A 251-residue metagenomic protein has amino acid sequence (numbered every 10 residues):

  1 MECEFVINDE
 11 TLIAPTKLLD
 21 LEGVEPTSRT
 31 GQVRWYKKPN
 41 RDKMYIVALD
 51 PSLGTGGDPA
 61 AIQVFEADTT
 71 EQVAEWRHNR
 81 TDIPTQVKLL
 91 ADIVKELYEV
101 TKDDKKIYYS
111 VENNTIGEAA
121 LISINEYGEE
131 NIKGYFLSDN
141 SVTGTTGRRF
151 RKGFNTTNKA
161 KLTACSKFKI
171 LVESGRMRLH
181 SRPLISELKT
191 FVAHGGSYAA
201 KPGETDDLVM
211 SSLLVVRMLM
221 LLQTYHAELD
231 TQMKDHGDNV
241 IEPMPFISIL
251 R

Functional and structural regions predicted by a protein language model:
M1-T143, L162, S166, I170-R251: RNase H-like, metal-dependent nuclease domains and their acidic two-metal-ion catalytic environment used
V142-K152: Surface-exposed intrinsically disordered loops and tails
N155-L162: Acidic, Ser/Thr-rich peripheral helices and adjacent loops at domain boundaries
